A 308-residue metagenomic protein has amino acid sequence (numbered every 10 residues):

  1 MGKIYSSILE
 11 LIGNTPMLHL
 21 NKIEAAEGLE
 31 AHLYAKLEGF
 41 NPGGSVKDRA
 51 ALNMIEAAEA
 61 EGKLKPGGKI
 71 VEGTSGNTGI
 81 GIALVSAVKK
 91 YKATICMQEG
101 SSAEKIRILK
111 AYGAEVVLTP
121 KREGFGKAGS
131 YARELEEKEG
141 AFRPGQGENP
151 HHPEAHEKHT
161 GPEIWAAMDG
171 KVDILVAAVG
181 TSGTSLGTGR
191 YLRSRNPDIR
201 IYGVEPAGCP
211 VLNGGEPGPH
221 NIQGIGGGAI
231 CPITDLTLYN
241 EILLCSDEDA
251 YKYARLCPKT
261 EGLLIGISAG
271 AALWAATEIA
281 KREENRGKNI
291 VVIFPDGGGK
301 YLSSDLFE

Functional and structural regions predicted by a protein language model:
M1-E308: PLP-dependent amino-acid enzyme catalytic core
